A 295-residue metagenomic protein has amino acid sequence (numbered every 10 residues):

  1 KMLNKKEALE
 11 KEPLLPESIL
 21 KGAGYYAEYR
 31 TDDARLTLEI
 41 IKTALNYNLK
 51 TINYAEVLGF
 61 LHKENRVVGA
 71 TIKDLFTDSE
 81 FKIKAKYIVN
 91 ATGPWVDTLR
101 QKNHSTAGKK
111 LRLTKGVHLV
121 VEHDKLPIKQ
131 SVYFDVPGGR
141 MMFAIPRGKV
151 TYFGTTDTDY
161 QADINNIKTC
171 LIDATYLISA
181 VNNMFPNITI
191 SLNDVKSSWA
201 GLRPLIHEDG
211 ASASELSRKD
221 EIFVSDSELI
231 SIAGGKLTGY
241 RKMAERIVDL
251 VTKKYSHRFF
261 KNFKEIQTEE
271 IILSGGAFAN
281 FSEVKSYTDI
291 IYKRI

Functional and structural regions predicted by a protein language model:
K1-E39, N46-Y47, I52, K63-R66 (+3 more regions): Flavin (FAD/FMN) cofactor-binding and adjacent substrate-gating region of FAD-dependent oxidoreductase domains
Y25-Y26, A70-D74: Short beta-strand segments that buttress and anchor functional surface loops
T43, T98-Q101, T106-F153, T158-I295: C-terminal catalytic lobe of FAD-dependent flavoproteins
Y54-L58, L75-F76: Conserved SAM/SAH-binding loop
G59-R66, G276: Beta-rich nucleic-acid/ligand-interaction surfaces
R66-A70, I128-Q130: Short, hydrophobic/aromatic-rich segments at coil-to-beta transitions
F76-Y87, A91: Core beta-strand elements of the Rossmann-like FAD/NAD(P) dinucleotide-binding domain in flavoenzyme oxidoreductases
